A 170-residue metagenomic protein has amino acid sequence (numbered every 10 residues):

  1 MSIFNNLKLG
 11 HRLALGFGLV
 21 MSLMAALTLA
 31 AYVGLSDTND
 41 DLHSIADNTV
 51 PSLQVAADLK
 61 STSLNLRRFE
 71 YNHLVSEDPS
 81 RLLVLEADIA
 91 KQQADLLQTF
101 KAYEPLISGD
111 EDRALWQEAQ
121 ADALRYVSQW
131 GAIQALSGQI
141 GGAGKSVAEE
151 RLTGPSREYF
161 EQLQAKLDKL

Functional and structural regions predicted by a protein language model:
M1-R81, F100, S108-E111, Q134 (+1 more regions): Hydrophobic membrane-targeting segments
L42-A46, Y71-A87, L97, K101-L170: Polar/charged, Q/E/K-enriched amphipathic alpha-helical segments with strong coiled-coil propensity that act as
